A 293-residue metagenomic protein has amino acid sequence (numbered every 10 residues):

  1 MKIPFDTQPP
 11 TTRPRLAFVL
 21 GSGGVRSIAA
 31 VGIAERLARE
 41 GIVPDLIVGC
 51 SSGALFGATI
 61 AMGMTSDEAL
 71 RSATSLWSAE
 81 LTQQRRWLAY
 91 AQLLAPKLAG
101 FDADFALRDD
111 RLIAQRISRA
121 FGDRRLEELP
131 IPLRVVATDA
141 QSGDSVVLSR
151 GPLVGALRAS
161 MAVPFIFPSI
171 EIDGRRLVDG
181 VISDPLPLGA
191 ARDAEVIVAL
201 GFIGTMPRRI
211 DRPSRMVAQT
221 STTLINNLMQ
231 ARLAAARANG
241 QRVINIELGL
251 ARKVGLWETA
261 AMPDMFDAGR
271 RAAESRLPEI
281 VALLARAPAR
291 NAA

Functional and structural regions predicted by a protein language model:
M1-C50, A58-A293: Patatin-like phospholipase
